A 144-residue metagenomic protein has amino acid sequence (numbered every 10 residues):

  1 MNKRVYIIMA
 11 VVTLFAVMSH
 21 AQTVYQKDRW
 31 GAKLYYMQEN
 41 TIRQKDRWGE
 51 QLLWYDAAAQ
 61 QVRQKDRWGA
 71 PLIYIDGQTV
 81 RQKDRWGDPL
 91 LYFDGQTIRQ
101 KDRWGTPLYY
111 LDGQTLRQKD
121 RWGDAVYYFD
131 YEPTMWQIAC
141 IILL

Functional and structural regions predicted by a protein language model:
K3-I7, V12-T13, V17-L52, D56-Q61 (+4 more regions): Long terminal segments
